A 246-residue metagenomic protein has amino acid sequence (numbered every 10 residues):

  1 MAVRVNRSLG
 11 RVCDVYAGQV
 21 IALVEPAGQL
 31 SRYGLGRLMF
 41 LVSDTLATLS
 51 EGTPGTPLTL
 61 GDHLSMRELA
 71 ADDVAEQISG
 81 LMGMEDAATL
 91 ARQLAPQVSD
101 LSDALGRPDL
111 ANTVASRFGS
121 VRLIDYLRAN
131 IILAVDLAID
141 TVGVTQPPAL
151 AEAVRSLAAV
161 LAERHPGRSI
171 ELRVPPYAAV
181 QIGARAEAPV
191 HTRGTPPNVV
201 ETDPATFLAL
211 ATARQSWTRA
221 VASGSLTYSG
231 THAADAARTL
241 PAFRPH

Functional and structural regions predicted by a protein language model:
A2-I21, E25, S50-P57, M66-E85 (+1 more regions): C-terminal interaction segments
V15, L23-P26, G80-V180, A233-A234 (+1 more regions): Acidic, aliphatic-rich amphipathic alpha-helical segments
G18, G36, F40-S43, A129-I132 (+1 more regions): A structural signal for well-ordered alpha-helical segments within the folded catalytic domains of diverse enzymes
G28-G34: Compositionally biased, low-complexity flexible segments
G34, L127-N130, D203-F207: Catalytic-loop motifs flanking and including active-site residues across diverse enzymes
G36-L58: N-terminal accessory alpha/beta regions
P166-A205: Glycine/small-residue-rich hydrophobic helix-like segments
